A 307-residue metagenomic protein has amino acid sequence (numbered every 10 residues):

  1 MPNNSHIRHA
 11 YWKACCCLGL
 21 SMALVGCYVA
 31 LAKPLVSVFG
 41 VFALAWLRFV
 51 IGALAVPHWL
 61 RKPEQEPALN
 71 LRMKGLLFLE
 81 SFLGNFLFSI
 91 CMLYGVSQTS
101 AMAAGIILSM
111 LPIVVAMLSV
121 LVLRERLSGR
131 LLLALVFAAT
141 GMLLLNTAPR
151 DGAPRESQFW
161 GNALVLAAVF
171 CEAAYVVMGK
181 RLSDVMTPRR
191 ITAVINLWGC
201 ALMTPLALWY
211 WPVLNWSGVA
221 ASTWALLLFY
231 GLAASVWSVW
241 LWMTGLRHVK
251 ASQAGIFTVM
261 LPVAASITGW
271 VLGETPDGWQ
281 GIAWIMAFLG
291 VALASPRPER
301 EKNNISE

Functional and structural regions predicted by a protein language model:
M1-W46, P154-R181, A201-L202, I305-E307: Glycine-/small-residue-enriched transmembrane alpha-helix faces in small-molecule transporters and effluxers
H9-A14, V38-W46, L69-G75, T147-C171 (+2 more regions): Juxtamembrane helix-entry segments on the extracytoplasmic side of multipass membrane proteins
K13, A45-L47, N85, S89 (+3 more regions): Helix-helix packing/entry segments at the starts of transmembrane helices
K13-A14, S37-L87, V114-V115, C171-M178 (+2 more regions): Transmembrane alpha-helices of multi-pass small-molecule transport proteins
A23-V29, P57-L108, L144, G231-V249: Specific transmembrane alpha-helical segments of multi-pass solute transporters/efflux pumps, especially DMT/EamA
L35, L44, R48, G95 (+7 more regions): Hydrophobic/aromatic residues within transmembrane alpha-helices of multi-pass small-molecule transporters
A55-E64, L111-V136, P262-I282: C-terminal transmembrane-helix exit sites in multi-pass transporters
V56, L127-P149, M203, V259 (+2 more regions): Hydrophobic transmembrane alpha-helices of multi-pass small-molecule transport proteins
